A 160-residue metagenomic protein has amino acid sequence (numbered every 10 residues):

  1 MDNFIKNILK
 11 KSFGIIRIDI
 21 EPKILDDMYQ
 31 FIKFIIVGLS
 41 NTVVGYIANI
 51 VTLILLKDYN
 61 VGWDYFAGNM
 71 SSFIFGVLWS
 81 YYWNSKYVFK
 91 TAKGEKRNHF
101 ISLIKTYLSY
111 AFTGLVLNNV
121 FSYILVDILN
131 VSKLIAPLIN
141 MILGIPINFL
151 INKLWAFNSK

Functional and structural regions predicted by a protein language model:
M1-M28: Transit-peptide-like, low-complexity N-terminal presequences and other terminal intrinsically disordered regions
E21, L25, Y29, N60-F75 (+1 more regions): Membrane-interface starts of transmembrane alpha-helices
I36-N41, K105-G114: Select subsegments of transmembrane alpha-helices in polytopic membrane proteins, especially boundary-proximal
Y46, F112-Y123: Hydrophobic alpha-helical transmembrane segments in multi-pass integral membrane proteins
L53-K57, N130: Short helix-capping/hinge motifs at transmembrane helix termini and TM-loop junctions
Y82-N84, V88, G114, Y123-V126 (+1 more regions): A structural feature that tracks compact, well-ordered secondary-structure segments with a strong bias toward
A92-Y110: Juxtamembrane helix-capping/reentrant segments at transmembrane boundaries
